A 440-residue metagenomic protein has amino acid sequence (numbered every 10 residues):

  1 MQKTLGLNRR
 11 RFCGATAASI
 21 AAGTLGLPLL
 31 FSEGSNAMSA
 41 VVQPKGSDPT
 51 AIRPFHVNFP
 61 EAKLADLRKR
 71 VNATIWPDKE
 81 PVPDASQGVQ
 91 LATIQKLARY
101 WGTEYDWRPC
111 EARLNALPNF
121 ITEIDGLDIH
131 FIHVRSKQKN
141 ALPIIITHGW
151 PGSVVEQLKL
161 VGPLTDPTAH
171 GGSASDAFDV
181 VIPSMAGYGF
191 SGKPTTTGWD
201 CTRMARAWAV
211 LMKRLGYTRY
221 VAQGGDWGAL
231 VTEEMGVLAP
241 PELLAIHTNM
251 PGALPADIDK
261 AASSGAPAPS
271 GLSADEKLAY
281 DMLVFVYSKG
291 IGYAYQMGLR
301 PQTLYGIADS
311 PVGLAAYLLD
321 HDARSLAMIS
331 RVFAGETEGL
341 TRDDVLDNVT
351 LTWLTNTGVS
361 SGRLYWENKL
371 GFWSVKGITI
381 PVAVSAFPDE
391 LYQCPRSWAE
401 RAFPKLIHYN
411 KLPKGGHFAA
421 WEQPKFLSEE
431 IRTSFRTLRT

Functional and structural regions predicted by a protein language model:
Q2-I20: N-terminal secretory signal peptides and thylakoid transit peptides that target proteins across membranes
L5, L27-P60: C-terminal segment of N-terminal export signals and the immediately downstream linker at the start of the mature
A62-S136, N140, D344, W353-N356 (+1 more regions): Non-catalytic accessory segments flanking enzyme active sites
P109, M185-W199, E233: Glycine-rich "HGGG/HGxG" loop immediately N-terminal to the catalytic nucleophile of the alpha/beta-hydrolase
A141-G149: Short beta-strand element of the alpha/beta-hydrolase
R203-Y220: Conserved acidic catalytic loop of the alpha/beta-hydrolase fold
R219-Y220, G225-I258: Conserved hydrolase catalytic core segment
Q296-T440: C-terminal subdomain of alpha/beta-hydrolase-fold enzymes, centered on the catalytic histidine and its supporting
